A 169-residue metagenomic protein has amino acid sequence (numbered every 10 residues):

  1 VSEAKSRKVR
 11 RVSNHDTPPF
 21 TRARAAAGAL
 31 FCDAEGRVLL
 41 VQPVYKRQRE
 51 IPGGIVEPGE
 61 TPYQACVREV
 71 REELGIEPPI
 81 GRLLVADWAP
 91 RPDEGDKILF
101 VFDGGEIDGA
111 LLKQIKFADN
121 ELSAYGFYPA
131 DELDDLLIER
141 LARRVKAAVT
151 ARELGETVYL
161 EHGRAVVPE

Functional and structural regions predicted by a protein language model:
S2-G28: Acidic, metal-coordinating catalytic segment for phosphate/diphosphate chemistry, firing primarily on the Nudix
A23, R47, D96-I98: Residue-level preference for beta-strand/loop junctions
G28, R37, A124: Conserved beta-strand and immediately adjacent loop positions that scaffold enzyme active sites
L30, P79-R82: Residues located in well-ordered beta-strands
D33-E72: Conserved Nudix-box catalytic region and its N-terminal flanking loop in Nudix hydrolases and closely related
A34, L83-W88: Residue-level recognition of beta-strand microenvironments
V56-P79, D87-R144: Unchanged
K146-E169: Charged phosphate-binding loop/patch that engages nucleotide di/tri-phosphates or the phosphate backbone of nucleic
